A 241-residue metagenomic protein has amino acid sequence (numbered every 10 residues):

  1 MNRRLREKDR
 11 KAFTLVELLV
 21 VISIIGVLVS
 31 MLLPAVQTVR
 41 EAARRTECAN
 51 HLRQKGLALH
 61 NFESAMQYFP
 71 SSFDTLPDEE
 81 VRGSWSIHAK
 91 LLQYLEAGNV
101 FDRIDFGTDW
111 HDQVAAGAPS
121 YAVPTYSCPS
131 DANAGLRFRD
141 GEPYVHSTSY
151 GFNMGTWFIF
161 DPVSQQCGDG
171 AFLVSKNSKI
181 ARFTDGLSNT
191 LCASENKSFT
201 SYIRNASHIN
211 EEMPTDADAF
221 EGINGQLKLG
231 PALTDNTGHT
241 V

Functional and structural regions predicted by a protein language model:
M1-D9: N-terminal secretory signal peptides that target proteins for export/translocation
R4, T14-L18, M31-L32, Q226-K228 (+1 more regions): Acidic/proline-rich low-complexity IDRs
K8-K11, Y121: Short, solvent-exposed coil/turn segments
R10-R44, Q54: N-terminal single-pass transmembrane signal-anchor helix
V27, R45-V241: Surface-exposed loop/linker segments characteristic of extracytoplasmic
